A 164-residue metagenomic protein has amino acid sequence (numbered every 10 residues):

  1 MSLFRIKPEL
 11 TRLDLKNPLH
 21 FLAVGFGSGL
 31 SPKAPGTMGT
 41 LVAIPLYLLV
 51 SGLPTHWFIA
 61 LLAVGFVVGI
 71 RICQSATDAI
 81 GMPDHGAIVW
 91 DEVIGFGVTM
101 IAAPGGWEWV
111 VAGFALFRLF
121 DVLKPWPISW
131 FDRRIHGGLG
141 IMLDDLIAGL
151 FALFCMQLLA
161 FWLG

Functional and structural regions predicted by a protein language model:
S2-L41, R71-T99, L119-L150: Interhelical loop and helix-boundary elements at the membrane-water interface of polytopic inner-membrane proteins
R12-L13, G52, H56, G81 (+1 more regions): Juxtamembrane/disordered regions of integral membrane proteins
L41-P54, G97-A103: Interfacial segments of multi-pass membrane proteins
L48, A63-R71, G95-F96, M100-I101 (+2 more regions): Alpha-helical transmembrane segments of multi-pass membrane proteins
L49-A63, P127-G138: Membrane interface segments of multi-pass transport proteins and intramembrane proteases
T55-L62, H85-V89, G105-F114: Internal alpha-helical transmembrane segments of multi-pass membrane proteins
M156-G164: Juxtamembrane boundary at the C-terminal end of a transmembrane helix
